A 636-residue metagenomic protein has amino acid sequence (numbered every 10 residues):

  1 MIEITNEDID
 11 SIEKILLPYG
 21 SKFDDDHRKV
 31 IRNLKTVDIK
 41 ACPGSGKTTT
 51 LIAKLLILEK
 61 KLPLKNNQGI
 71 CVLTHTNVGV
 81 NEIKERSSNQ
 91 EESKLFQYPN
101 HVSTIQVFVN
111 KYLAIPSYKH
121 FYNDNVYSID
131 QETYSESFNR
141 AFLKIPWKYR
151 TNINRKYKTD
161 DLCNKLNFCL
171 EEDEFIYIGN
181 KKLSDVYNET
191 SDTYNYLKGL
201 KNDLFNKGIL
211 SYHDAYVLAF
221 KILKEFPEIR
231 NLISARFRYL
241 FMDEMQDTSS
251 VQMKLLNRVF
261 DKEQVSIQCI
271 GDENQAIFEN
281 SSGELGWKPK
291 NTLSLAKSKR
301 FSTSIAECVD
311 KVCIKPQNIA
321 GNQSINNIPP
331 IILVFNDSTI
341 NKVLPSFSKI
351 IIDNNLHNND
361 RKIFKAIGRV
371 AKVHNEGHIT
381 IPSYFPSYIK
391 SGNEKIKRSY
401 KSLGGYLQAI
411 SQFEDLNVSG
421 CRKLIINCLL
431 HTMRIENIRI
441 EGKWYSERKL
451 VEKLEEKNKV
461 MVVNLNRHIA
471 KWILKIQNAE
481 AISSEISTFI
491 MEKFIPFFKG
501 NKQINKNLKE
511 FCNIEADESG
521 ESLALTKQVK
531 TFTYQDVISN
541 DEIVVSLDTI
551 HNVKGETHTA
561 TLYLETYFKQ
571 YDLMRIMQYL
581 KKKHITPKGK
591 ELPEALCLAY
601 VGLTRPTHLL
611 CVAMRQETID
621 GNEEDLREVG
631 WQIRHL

Functional and structural regions predicted by a protein language model:
M1-L636: The feature marks helicase ATPase cores and/or their adjacent C-terminal helical subdomains in SF1/SF2/AAA+ helicases
